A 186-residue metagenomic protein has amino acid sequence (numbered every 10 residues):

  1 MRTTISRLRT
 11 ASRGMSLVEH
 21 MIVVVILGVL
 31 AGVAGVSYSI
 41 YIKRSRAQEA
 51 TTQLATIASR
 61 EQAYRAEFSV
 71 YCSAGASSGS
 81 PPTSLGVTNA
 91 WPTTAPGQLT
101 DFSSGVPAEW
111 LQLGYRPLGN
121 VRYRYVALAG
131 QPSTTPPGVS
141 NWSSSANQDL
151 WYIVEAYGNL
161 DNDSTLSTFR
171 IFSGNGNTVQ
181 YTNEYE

Functional and structural regions predicted by a protein language model:
M1-T10: N-terminal secretory signal peptides that target proteins for export/translocation
A11-I42: N-terminal single-pass transmembrane signal-anchor helix
S12, E49, Q148-D149: A generic fold-level signal
S12, M21, Q53, E61-Q62: Glutamine-centric residue-chemistry signal
L27-A31, L54, E61, P81 (+1 more regions): Alpha-helical interaction segments
S39-S45, S59-S77: Alpha-helix exit/C-cap motif
K43-L54: Membrane-proximal amphipathic alpha-helices that sit immediately adjacent to an N-terminal transmembrane/signal-anchor
E67-E186: Periplasmic/extracellular, small/polar-rich flexible segments of pilin-like filament-forming proteins
